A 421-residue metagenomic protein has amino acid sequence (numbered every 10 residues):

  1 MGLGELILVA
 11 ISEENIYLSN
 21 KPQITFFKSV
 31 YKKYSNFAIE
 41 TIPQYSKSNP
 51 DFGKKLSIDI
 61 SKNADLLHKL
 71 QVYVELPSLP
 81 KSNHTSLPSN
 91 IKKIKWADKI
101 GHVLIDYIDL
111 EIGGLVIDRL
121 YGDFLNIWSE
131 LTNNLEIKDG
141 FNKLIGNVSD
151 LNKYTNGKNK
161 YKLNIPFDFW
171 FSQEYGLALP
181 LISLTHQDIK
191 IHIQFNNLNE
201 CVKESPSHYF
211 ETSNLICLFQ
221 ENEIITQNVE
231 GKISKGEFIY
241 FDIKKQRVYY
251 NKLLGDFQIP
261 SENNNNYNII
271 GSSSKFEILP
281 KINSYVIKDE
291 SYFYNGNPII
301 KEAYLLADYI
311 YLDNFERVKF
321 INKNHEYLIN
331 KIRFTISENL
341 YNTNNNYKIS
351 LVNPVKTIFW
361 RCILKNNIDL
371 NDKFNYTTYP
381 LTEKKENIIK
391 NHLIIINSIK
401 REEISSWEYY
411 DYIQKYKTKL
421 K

Functional and structural regions predicted by a protein language model:
M1-Y209, E221-N222, K244, V286-K421: Flexible assembly/topogenesis modules
S205-I287: Autoprocessing Asn-cyclization modules and mimics
